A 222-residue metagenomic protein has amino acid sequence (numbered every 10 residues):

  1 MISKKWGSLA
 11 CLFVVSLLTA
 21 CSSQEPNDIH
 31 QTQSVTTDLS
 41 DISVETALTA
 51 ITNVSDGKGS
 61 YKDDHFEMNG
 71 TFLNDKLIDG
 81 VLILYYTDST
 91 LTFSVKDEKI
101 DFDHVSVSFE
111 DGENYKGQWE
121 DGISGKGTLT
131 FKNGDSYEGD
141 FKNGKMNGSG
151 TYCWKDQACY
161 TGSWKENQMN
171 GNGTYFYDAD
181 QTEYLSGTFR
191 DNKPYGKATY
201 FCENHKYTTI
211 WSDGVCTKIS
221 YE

Functional and structural regions predicted by a protein language model:
M1-T19: Sec-dependent bacterial lipoprotein signal peptides
I2, A20-E222: Glycine/tyrosine- and acidic-biased, solvent-exposed loop/turn segments at the edges of beta-strands
